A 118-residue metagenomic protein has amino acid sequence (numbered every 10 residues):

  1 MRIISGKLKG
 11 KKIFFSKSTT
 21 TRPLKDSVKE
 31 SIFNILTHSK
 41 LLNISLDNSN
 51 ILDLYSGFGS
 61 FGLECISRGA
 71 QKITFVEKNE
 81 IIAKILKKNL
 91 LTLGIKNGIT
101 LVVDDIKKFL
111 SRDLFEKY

Functional and structural regions predicted by a protein language model:
M1-L63, R68: S-adenosyl-L-methionine
N50, A83-K84: Residue-level signal for alpha-helical context at structural boundaries
K72-E77: Conserved SAM-binding motif I beta-strand of class I
E80: Catalytic phosphate/metal-binding cores of nucleic-acid and nucleotide-processing enzymes, i.e., regions that mediate
K84-K117: S-adenosyl-L-methionine
